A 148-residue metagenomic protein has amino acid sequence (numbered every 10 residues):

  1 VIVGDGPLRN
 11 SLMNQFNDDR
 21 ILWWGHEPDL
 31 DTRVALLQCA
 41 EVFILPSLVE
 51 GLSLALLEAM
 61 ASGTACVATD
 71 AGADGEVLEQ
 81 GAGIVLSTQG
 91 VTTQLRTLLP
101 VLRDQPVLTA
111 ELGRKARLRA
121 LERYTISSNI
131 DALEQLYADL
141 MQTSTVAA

Functional and structural regions predicted by a protein language model:
N10-P28: Nucleotide-activated donor-binding/catalytic signature segment of Leloir-type glycosyltransferases, i.e., the conserved
V34, L52-S53, L57-A61, G75-E76: Short alpha-helical segment that forms part of, or immediately flanks, the ligand-binding pocket in carbohydrate-active
A35-A40: Short alpha-helical donor nucleotide-sugar binding micro-motif in glycosyltransferases
L48: Aromatic "clamp/platform" in nucleotide-sugar-dependent glycosyltransferases that forms part of the donor/acceptor
A65-A68: Short hydrophobic beta-strand element within catalytic cores of glycosyltransferases and related nucleotide-activated
G75-P100, V107-L108: Change "using UDP/GDP/dTDP sugars" to "using nucleotide sugars
L108-R123, N129-Q135: A short, well-ordered alpha-helix in the C-terminal region of glycosyltransferases
